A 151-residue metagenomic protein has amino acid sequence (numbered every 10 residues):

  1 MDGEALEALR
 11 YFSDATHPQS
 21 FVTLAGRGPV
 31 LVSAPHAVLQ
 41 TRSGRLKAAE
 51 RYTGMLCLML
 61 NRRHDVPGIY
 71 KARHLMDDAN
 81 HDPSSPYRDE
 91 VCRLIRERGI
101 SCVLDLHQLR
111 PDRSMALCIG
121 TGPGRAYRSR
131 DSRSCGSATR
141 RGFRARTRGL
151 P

Functional and structural regions predicted by a protein language model:
M1-P151: N-terminal catalytic or cofactor-binding beta/alpha core of small enzyme domains
